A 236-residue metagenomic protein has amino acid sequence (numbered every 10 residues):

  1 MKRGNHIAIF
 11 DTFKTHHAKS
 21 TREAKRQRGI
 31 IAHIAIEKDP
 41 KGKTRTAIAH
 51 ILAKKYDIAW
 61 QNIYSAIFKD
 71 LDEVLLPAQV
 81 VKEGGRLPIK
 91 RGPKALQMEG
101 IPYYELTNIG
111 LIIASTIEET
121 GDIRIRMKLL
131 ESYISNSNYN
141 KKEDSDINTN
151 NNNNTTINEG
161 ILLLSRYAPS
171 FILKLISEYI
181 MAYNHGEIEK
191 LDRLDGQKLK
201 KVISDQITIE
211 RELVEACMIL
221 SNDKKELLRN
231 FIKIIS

Functional and structural regions predicted by a protein language model:
M1-K43: Short alpha-helical segments that sit at the start of domains
R22, I58-G85: Short amphipathic alpha-helical interaction segments
P40-Q61: Short acidic, hydrophobic short linear motifs in intrinsically disordered regions
G85-R86, T116: Surface loops and adjacent helix of pleckstrin homology
L87-A95: Acidic, Ser/Thr- and Gly/Pro-rich intrinsically disordered linkers and low-complexity segments that flank or connect
A95-E131: Short, amphipathic alpha-helical interaction segments positioned at domain boundaries
I123-K233: Exposed, interaction-prone assembly regions rather than primary DNA-binding/catalytic cores
